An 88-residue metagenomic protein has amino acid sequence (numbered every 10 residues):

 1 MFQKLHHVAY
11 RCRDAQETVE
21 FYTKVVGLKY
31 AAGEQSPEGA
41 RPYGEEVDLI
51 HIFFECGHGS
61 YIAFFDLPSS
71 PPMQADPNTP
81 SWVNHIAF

Functional and structural regions predicted by a protein language model:
L5, L28, L49, L67 (+1 more regions): Generic detector of leucine side chains in alpha-helical contexts
L5-R13, I52-G57, A75-F88: Vicinal oxygen chelate
R11-Y61: Core segments of cupin and vicinal oxygen chelate
E38-R41, S69-A75: A short, acidic/glycine-rich surface segment
I62-D66: Conserved beta-strand in the GNAT
